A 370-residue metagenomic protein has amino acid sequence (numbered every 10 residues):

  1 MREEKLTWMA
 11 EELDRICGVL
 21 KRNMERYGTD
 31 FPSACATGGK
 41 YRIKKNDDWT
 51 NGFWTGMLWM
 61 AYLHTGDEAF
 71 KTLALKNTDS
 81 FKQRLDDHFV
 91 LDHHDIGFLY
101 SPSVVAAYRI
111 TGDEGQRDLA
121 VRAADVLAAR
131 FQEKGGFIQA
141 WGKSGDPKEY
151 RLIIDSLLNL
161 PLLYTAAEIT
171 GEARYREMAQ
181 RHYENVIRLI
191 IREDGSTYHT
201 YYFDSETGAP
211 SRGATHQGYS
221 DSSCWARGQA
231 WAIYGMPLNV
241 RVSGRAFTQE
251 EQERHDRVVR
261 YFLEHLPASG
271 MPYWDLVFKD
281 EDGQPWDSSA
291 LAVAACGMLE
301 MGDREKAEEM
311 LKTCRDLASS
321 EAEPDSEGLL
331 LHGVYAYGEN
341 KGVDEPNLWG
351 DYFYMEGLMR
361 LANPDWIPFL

Functional and structural regions predicted by a protein language model:
M1-L370: Glycan-recognition and catalytic cores of secretory/periplasmic carbohydrate-active enzymes
